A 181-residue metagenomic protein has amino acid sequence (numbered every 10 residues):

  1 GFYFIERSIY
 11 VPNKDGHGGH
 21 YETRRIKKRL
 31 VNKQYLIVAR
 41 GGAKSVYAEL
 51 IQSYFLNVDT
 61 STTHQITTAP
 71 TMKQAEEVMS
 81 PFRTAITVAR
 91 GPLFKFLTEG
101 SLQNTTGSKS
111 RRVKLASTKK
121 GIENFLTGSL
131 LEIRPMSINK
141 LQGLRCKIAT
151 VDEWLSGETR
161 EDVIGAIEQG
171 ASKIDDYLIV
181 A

Functional and structural regions predicted by a protein language model:
G1-A181: Phosphate/NTP-binding elements of NTP-utilizing enzymes
